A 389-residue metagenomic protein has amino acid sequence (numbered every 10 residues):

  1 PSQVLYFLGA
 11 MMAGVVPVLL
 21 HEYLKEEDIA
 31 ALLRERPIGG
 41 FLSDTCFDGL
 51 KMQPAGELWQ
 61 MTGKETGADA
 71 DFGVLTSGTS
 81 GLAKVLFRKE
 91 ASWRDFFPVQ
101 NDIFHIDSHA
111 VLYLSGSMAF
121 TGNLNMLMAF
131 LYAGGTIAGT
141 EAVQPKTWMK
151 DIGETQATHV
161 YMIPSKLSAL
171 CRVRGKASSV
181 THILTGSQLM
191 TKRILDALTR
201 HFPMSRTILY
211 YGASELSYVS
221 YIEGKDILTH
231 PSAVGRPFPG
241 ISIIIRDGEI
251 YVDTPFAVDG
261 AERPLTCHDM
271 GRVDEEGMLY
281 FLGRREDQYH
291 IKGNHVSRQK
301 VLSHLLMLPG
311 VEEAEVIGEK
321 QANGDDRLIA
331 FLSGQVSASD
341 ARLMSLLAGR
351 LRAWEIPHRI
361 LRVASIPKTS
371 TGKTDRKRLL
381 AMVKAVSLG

Functional and structural regions predicted by a protein language model:
P1-Y23, S115-S117, H295: Conserved AMP-binding/adenylate-forming
C46-D71, D95-F97: Flexible, low-complexity linker/hinge segments
D71-P98: Conserved AMP-binding A3 loop
R94-V111, M118-H159: Conserved AMP-binding/adenylation subdomain of ANL enzymes
H159, C171-T229: Gly/Ser/Thr-rich phosphate-binding loop
L189, D196, L209-Y210, S220-R263: Adenylate-forming AMP-binding core of the ANL superfamily, especially NRPS adenylation
H268-E355: AMP-binding/adenylate-forming catalytic core of the ANL superfamily
L351-T374: AMP-binding/adenylate-forming catalytic domain of the ANL superfamily
